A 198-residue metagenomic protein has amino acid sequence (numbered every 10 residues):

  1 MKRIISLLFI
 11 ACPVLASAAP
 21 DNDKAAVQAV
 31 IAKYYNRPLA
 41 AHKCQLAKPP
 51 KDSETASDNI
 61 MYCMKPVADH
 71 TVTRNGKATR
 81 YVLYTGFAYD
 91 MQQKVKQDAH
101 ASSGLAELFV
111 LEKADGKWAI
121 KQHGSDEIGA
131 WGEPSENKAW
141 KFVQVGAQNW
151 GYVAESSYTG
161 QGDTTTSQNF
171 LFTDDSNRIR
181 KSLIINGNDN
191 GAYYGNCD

Functional and structural regions predicted by a protein language model:
K2-L8: Sec-dependent signal peptide recognition, specifically the positively charged N-region followed immediately by
I10-A18: Hydrophobic h-region of N-terminal signal peptides that target proteins for export in Gram-negative bacteria
A19-T55: Short Lys/Arg-enriched alpha/beta "domain-start" segment
A56-V72, P134-F142, D198: Signature of short aromatic-glycine-proline-rich micro-motifs recurring in repeat-based ectodomains
R80-G86, D90-Q92, K96, N149-S157: Short beta-strand elements that form the blades of beta-propeller/WD-repeat-like and other beta-sheet-rich scaffold
A101-K113, S167-D175: Beta-propeller blade signature
L111-W131, R178: Short beta-strand edge/turn micro-motifs at domain boundaries
E127-Q168, N177-D198: Short aromatic loop motif centered on NTY/YTY
